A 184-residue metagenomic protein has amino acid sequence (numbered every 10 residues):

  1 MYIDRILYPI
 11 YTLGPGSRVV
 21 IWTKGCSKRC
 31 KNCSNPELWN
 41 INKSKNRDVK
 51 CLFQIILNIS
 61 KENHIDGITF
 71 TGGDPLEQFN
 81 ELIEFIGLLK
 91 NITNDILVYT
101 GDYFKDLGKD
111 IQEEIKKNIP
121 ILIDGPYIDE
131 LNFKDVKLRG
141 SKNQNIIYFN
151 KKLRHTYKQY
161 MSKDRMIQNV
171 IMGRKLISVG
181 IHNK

Functional and structural regions predicted by a protein language model:
M1-I3: Extreme N-terminal starter segment of soluble prokaryotic enzymes
Y11, P15-D48: Canonical Radical SAM [4Fe-4S] cluster-binding loop centered on the CxxxCxxC motif and its immediate flanking residues
N40-Q54, L76-K116, I121: Canonical radical SAM enzyme core domain
K50-S60, F70: Glycine/small-residue-rich loop that forms an oxyanion/phosphate-binding "nest" at active or ligand-binding sites
H64-L89, I128, K134-D135, G140-Q144 (+1 more regions): Conserved glycine-rich "GG(E/T)P / GGGxP" loop and the immediately following alpha-helix in the radical SAM core
T71, L97-G101, V179: A cross-family glycoside hydrolase active-site/sugar-binding cleft signature
I123-K184: Classical nucleotidyltransferase
